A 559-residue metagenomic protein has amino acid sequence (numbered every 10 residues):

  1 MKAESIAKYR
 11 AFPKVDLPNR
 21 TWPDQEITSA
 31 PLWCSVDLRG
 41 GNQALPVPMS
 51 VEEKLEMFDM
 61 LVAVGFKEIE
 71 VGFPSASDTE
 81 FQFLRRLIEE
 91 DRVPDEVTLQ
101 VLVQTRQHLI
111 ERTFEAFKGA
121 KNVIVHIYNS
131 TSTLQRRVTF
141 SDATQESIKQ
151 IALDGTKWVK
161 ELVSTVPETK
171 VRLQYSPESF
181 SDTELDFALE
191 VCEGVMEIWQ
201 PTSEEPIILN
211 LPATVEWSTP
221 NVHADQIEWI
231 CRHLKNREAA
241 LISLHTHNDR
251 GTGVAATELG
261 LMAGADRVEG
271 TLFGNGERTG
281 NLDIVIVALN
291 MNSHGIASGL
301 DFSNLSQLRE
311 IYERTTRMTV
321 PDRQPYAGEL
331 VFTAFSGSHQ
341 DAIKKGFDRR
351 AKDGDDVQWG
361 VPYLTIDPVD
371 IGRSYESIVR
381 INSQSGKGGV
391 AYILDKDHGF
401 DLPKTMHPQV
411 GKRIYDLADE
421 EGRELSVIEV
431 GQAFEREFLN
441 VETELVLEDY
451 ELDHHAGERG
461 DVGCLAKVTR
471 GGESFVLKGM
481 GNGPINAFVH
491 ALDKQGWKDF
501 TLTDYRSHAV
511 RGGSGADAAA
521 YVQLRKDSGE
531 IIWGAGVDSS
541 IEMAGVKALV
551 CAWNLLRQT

Functional and structural regions predicted by a protein language model:
M1-R39, G295-K478, S514-A519: A mid-to-C-terminal "edge-of-domain" accessory segment
E4-F12, W33, A44, M49-E68 (+5 more regions): Alpha/beta enzyme core
G40, A44, P74-D78, S132-L134 (+6 more regions): Short, small-residue-enriched loops and turns at beta-alpha junctions that line or gate enzyme active sites
V93-L102: A glycine-rich helix N-cap at a beta->alpha junction
E96, R136, L211-A213, L241 (+5 more regions): Short beta-alpha connecting loops at secondary-structure transitions that line or flank enzyme active sites
S218-K352: Catalytic alpha/beta core domains of metabolic enzymes, predominantly
D453-V462, G471-G472, K478-W533, S539-S540: A conserved regulatory-domain signal marking ACT and ACT-like small-molecule sensing domains and adjacent regulatory
E530-W533, V537-T559: Mixed-charge, glycine-accented linear interaction segment located at domain edges/termini
